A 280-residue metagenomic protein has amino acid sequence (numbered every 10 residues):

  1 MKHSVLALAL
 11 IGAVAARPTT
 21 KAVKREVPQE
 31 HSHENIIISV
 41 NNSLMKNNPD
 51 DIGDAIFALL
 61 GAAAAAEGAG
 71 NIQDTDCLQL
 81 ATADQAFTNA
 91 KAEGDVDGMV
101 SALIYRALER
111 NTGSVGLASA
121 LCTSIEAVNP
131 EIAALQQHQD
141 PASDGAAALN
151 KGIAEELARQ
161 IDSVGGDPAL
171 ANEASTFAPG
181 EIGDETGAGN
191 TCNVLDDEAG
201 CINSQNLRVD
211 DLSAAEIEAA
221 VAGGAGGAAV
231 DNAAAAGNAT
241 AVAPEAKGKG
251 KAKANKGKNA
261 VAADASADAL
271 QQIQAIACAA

Functional and structural regions predicted by a protein language model:
M1-V27: Fungal secretory targeting signals
E26-A280: Mature extracellular/secreted ectodomains of secretory-pathway proteins
